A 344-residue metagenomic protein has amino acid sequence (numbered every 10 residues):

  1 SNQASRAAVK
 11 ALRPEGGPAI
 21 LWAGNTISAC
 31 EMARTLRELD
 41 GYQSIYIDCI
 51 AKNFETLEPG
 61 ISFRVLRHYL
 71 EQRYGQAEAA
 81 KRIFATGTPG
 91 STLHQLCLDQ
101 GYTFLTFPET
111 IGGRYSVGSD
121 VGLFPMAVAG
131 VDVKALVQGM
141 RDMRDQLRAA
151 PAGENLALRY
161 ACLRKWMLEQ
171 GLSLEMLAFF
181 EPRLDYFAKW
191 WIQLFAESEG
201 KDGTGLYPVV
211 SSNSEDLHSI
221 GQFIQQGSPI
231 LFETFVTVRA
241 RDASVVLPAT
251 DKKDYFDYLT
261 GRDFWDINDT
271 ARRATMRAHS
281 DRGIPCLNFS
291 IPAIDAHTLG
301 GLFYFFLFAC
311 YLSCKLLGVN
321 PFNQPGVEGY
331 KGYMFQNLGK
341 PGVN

Functional and structural regions predicted by a protein language model:
S1, Y46-N53, S173-E181: Short glycine-rich or small-residue beta-strand-to-loop segments that form or flank ligand, phosphate, metal/Fe-S
Q3-A8, A33-L36, E58-S62, L93-D99 (+3 more regions): Short acidic, glycine/serine/threonine-rich loops at helix termini
S5-Y46, E55: Glycine-rich oxoanion-binding loops at beta->alpha junctions
A8-A19, Y69-Q72, L194-G205, D281-R282: Short helix-loop-beta junction
G24-M32, G90-S91, S214-D216, I294: Short acidic loop-to-helix transition motifs that present clustered carboxylates
Q72-E233, R239, N323-N344: Active-site phosphate/pyrophosphate-binding segments
V209-A293: Helicase-primase coupling helices
I291, G300-N344: Generic C-terminus detector
